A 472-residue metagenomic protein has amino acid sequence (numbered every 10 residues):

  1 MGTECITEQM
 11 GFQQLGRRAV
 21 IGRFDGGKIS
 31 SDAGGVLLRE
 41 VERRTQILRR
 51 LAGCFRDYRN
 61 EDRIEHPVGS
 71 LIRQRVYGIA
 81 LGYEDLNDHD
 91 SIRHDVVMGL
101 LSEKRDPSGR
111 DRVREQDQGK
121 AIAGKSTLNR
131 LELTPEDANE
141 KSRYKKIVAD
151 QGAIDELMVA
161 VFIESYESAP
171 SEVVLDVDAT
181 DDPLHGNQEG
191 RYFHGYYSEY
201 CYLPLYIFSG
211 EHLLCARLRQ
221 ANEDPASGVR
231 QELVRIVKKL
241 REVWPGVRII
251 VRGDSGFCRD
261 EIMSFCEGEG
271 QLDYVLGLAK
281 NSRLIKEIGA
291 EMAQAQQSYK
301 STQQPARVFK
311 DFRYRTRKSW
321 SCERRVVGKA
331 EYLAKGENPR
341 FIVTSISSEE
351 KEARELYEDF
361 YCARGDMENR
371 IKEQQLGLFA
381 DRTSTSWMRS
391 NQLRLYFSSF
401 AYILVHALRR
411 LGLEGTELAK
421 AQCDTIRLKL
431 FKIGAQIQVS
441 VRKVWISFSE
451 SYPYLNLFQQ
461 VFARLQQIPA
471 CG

Functional and structural regions predicted by a protein language model:
M1-E199, L203-D224, G228-V243, G268 (+3 more regions): Dynamic "connector" segments at or just before major functional cores
T3-F24, D273-L376, Q460-G472: An anionic, glycine-rich sequence signature occurring as long contiguous blocks
V41, L356-L393, F397, A401-R409: Short amphipathic alpha-helical "interface-anchor" segments enriched in bulky aromatics
E61-S70, L333, T385-L395, A421: Structural motif
D178, V247-F257: Acidic/histidine-rich, metal-coordinating catalytic segments
G186, R259-S264, I285-G289: A short acidic (Asp/Glu
M263-L272: Short, surface-exposed basic-aromatic patches at helix termini and helix-loop junctions that form
Q375-A380, R389-Q392, E414-K429: A glycine-rich phosphate-binding loop feature that marks nucleotide/adenosyl-phosphate handling sites
